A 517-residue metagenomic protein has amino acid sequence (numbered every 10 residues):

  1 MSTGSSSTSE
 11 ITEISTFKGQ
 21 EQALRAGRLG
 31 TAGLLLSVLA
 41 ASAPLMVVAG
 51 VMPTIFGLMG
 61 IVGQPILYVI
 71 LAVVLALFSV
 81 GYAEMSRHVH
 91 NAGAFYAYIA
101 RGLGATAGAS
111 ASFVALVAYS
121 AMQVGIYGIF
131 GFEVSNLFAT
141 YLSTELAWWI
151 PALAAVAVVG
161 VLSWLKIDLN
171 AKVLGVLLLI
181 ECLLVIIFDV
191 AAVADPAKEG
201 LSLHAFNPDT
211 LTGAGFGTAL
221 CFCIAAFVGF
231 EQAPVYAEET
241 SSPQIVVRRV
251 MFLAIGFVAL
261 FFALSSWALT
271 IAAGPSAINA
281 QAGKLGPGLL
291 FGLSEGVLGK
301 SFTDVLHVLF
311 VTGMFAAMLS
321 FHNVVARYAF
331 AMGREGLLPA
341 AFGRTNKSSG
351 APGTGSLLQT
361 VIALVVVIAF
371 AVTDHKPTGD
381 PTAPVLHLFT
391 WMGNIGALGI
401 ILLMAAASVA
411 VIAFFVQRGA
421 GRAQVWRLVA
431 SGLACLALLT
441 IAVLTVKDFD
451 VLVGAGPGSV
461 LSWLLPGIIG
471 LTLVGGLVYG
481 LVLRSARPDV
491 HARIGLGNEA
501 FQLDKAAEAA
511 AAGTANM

Functional and structural regions predicted by a protein language model:
M1-G63, L75-A76, G200-N207, L483-M517: Membrane-interface "cap" regions at the ends of multi-pass membrane proteins
S15-E21, R25-S135, A233, K447-P457 (+1 more regions): Transmembrane helix-boundary motif of multi-pass solute transporters/channels
T16, Q20-R25, Q64-P65, Y141-A147 (+1 more regions): Helix-loop-helix junctions that connect adjacent transmembrane segments in multi-pass membrane transporters
L29, W148-K198, V228, R249-A259 (+3 more regions): Membrane-interface loop-to-helix entry segments
V51, G393-L403, V425-M517: A generic transmembrane alpha-helix motif of multi-pass inner-membrane proteins
T54-Q64, N136-W148, D168-L177, T354 (+3 more regions): Transmembrane helix-loop boundary segments of multi-pass membrane transporters
N91, V114-I129, Q232-E239, K300-A340 (+1 more regions): Membrane-helix boundary/coupling elements in multi-pass transport proteins
A97-I99, G104, N136, T140 (+2 more regions): TM-loop-TM module centered on a large, flexible mid-protein loop between adjacent transmembrane helices in multi-pass
